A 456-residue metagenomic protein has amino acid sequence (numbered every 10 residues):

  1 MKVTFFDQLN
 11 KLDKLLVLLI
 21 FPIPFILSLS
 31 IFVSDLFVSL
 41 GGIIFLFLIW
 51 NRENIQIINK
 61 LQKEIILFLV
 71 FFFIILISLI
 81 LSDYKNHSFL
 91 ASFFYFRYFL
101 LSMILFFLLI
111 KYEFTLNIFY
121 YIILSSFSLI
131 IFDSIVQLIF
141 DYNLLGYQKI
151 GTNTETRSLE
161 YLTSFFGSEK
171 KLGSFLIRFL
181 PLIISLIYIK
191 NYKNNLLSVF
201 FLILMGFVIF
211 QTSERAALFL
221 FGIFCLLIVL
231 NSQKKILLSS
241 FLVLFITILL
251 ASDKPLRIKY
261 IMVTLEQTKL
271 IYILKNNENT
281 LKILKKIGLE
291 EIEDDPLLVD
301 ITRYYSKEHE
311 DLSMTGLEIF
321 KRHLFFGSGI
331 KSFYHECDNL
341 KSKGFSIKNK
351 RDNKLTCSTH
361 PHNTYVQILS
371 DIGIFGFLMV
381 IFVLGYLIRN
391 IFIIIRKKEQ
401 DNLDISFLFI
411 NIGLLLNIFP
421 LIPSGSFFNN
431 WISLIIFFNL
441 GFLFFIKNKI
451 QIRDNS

Functional and structural regions predicted by a protein language model:
M1-H87, F107-F114, Y121, I187-L196 (+4 more regions): Transmembrane signal-anchor hairpin modules in multi-pass inner-membrane enzymes, especially those that act on
D13-I23, K63-F71, F201, T359 (+4 more regions): Loop-to-helix entry and N-terminal half of a specific, functionally important transmembrane alpha helix in multi-pass
I20, I150-F165, R351-V366: Juxtamembrane membrane-water interface segments that cap and precede transmembrane helices
F21-P24, G42-F45, L76-I80, L100 (+6 more regions): Alpha-helical transmembrane segments of multi-pass inner-membrane proteins
I65-V70, N86-L109, I118-I122, F127 (+2 more regions): Aromatic-anchored transmembrane helix interface
F132, D141, S232-D300, Y304 (+3 more regions): A membrane-periplasm/extracellular boundary helix in multi-pass inner-membrane enzymes that assemble envelope glycans
I292-I372: Long extracytoplasmic/lumenal interhelical loops at the membrane interface of multi-pass membrane proteins
D371-R396, L434: Selective detector of the "anchor" transmembrane alpha-helix that sits immediately C-terminal
